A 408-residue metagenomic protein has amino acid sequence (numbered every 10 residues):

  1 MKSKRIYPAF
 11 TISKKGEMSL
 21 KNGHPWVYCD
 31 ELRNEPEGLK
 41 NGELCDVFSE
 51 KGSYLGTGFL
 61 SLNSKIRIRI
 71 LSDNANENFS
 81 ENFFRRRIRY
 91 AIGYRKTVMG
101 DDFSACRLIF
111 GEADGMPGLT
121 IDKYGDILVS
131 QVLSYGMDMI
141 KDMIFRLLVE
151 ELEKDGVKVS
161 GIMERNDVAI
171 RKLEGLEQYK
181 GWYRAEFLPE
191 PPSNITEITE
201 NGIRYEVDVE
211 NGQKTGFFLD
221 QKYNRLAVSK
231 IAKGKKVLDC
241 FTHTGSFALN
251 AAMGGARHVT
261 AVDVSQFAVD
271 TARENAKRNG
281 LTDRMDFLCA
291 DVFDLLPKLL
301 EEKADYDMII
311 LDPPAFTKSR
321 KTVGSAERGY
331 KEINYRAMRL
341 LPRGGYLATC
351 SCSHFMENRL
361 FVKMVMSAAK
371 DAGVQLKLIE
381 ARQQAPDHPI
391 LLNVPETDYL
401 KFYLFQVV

Functional and structural regions predicted by a protein language model:
M1-G125: Non-catalytic accessory regions of SAM-dependent methyltransferases
G111-D122, K141-F217: Non-catalytic substrate-recognition/targeting regions of SAM-dependent transferases
G234-H243: Conserved class I S-adenosyl-L-methionine
T244-R257: Conserved SAM-binding loop of SAM-dependent methyltransferases across substrates and taxa, primarily the Class I
H258-D263: Conserved SAM-binding motif I beta-strand of class I
F267-D307: S-adenosyl-L-methionine
Y306-R336: Mobile active-site "lid"/loop adjacent to the S-adenosyl-L-methionine
E332, Y346-V408: C-terminal catalytic and target-recognition region of SAM-dependent MTase-like enzymes, primarily methyltransferases
